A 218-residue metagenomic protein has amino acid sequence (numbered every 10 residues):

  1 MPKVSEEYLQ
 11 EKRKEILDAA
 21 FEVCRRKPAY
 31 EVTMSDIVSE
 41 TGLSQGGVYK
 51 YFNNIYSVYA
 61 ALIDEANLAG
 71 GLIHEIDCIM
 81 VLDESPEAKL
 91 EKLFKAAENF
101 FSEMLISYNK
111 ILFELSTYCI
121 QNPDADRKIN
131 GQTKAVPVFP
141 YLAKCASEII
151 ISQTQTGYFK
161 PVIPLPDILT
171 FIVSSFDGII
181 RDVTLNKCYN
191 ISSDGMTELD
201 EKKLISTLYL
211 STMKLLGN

Functional and structural regions predicted by a protein language model:
M1-E11: N-terminal intrinsically disordered/low-complexity leader segments
E15, V23-E65: Helix-turn-helix
A61, E75-Y108, L165-I172, K202-I205: Hydrophobic alpha-helical connector segments
C78, A88, K110-E114, Q121-T156 (+1 more regions): Amphipathic alpha-helical packing segments from all-alpha helical-bundle domains
V81-L82, N122-N130, N186-L199: Short helix-coil transition/hinge motifs at the ends and kinks of transmembrane helices, capturing the brief
E87-D124, K144-S147, V173-I180, T184: Helical hydrophobic small-molecule/effector-binding pocket
N99-F100, P140, K144-T156, T170-N218: C-terminal peripheral helix-coil segments that are non-catalytic and often amphipathic
